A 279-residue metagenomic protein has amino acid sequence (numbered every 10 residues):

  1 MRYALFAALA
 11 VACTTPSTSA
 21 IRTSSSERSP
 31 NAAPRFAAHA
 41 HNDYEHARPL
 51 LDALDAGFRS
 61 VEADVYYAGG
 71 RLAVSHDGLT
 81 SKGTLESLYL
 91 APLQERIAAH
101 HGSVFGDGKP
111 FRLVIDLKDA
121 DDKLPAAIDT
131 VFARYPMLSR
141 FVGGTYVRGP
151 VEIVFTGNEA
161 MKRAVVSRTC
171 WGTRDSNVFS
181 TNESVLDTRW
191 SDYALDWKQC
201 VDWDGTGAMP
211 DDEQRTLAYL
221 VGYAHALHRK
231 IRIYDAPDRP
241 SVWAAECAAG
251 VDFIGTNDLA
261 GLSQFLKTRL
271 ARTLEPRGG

Functional and structural regions predicted by a protein language model:
M1-F6: Sec-dependent signal peptide recognition, specifically the positively charged N-region followed immediately by
S17-R28: Short, low-complexity, disordered segments immediately C-terminal to signal peptides in bacterial exported proteins
E27-R35, D52-E62, Y66-G279: Catalytic cores of phosphodiester-bond hydrolases, prominently lipid phosphodiesterases
F36-A40: A detector of helix-start/N-cap boundary segments at the beginnings of structured domains
H41-H46, D235-R239: Glycine-rich beta-to-alpha transition loops that act as phosphate-gripper elements at the mouths of alpha/beta enzyme
P49: Short, basic/aromatic recognition patches
